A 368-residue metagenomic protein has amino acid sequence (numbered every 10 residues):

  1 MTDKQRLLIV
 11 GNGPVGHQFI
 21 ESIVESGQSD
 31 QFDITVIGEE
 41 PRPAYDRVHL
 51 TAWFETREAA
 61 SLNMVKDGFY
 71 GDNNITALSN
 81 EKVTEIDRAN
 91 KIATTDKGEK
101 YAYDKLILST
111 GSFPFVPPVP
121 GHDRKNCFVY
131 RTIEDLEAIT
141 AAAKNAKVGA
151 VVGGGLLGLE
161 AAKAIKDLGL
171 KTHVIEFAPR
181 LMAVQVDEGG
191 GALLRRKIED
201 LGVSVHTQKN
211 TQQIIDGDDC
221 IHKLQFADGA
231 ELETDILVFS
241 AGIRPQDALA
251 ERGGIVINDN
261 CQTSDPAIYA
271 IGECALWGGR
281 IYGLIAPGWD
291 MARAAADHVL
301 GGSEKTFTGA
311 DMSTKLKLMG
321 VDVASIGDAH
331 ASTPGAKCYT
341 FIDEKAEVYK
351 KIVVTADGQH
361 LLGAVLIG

Functional and structural regions predicted by a protein language model:
M1-L8, V65-A150, H173, Q208 (+3 more regions): FAD-binding core/adjacent interface of flavoenzyme oxidoreductases
T2-R6, C274-G368: Mid-to-C-terminal Rossmann-like scaffold of FAD/NAD(P)H-dependent oxidoreductases
T2-T76, A162-Q185: Beta1-alpha1 glycine-rich phosphate/pyrophosphate-binding loop at the start of Rossmann-like nucleotide-binding domains
G11-P14, R131-T132, V152-L156: Glycine-rich Rossmann-fold phosphate-binding loop(s) that bind the pyrophosphate of adenine dinucleotide cofactors
F32-D33, A77-T94, Y101, L168-N258: A Rossmann-like FAD-binding core segment of flavoenzymes
P114, H122, G253-Y269, H330-S332 (+1 more regions): FAD-binding beta-loop-beta segment adjacent to the flavin cofactor pocket
D123-N145, C220-Q225, A230-D297: FAD-site-proximal beta/loop scaffold in flavoenzymes
A138-V186, I221: Rossmann-like NAD(P)H-binding beta-loop-alpha module
